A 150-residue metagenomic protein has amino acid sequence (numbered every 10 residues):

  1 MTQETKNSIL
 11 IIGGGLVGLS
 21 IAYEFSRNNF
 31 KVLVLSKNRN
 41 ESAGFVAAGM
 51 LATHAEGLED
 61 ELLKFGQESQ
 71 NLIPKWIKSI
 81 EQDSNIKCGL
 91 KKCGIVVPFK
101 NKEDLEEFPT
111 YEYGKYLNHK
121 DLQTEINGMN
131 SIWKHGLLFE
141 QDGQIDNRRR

Functional and structural regions predicted by a protein language model:
T2-V17, L33: Beta1/beta-strand and adjacent pyrophosphate-binding region of the FAD-binding site in flavoprotein oxidoreductases
G13, S36, F99: Short beta-strand/turn micro-motifs composed of small residues that flank or help shape donor/cofactor-binding pockets
S26-V46: Glycine-rich FAD pyrophosphate-binding loop
M50-I126: Dinucleotide-binding Rossmann-like beta1-alpha1 core, especially the glycine-rich loop that anchors the ADP
G128-H135: Short, basic/glycine-rich phosphate-binding loops at helix/coil junctions that contact nucleotide phosphates
L137-R150: Helical element adjacent to the flavin cofactor pocket in flavoenzyme catalytic cores
